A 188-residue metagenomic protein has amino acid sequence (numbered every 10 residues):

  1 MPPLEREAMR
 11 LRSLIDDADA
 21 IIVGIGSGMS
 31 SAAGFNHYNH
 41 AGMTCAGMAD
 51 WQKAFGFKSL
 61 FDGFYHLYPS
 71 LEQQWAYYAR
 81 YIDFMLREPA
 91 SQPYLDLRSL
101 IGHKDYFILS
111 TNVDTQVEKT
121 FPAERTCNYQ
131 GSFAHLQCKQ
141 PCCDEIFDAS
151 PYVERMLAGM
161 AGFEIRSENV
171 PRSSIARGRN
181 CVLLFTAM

Functional and structural regions predicted by a protein language model:
M1-M188: Conserved catalytic core of sirtuin-type NAD+-dependent deacylases
